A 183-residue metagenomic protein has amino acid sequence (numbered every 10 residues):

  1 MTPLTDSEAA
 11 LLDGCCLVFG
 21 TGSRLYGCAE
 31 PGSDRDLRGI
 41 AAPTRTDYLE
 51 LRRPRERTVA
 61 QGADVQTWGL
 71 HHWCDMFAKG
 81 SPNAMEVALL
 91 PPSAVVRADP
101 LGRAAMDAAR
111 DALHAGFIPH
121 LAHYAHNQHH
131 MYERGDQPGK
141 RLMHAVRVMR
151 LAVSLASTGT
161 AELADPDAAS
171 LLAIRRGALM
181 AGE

Functional and structural regions predicted by a protein language model:
M1-G22: Helical scaffold of the NTase/Pol beta-like nucleotidyltransferase catalytic core
L17, A41, A178: Positively charged, glycine-rich low-complexity segments
F19-G20, E86-V87, S154-T158: A structural signal for short, well-ordered beta-strand segments and their strand-loop junctions that often border
G22-R57, A145: Catalytic metal-binding acidic patch
G27-E30, Q61, E133-K140: Conserved aromatic-histidine-acidic binding/catalytic patches
D36, P82, K140: Extracellular structured ligand-interaction cores
Y48-N127: A basic- and aromatic-enriched beta-loop-alpha substructure that forms the phosphate/nucleotide- and DNA/RNA-contacting
V95-E183: Conserved nucleotidyltransferase catalytic core and NTase-mimicking acidic/glycine-rich helix/loop elements in nucleic
